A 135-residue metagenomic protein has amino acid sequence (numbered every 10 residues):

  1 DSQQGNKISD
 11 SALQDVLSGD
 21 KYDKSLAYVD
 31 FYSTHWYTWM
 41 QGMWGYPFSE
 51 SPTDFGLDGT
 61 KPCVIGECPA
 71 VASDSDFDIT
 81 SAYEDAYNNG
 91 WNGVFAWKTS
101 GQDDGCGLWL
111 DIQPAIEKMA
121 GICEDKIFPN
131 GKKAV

Functional and structural regions predicted by a protein language model:
D1-G101, C106-D111: Extracellular glycoside hydrolase catalytic/binding regions
G93-F95, G101-V135: Aromatic- and carboxylate-lined catalytic core of secreted/periplasmic carbohydrate-active enzymes
